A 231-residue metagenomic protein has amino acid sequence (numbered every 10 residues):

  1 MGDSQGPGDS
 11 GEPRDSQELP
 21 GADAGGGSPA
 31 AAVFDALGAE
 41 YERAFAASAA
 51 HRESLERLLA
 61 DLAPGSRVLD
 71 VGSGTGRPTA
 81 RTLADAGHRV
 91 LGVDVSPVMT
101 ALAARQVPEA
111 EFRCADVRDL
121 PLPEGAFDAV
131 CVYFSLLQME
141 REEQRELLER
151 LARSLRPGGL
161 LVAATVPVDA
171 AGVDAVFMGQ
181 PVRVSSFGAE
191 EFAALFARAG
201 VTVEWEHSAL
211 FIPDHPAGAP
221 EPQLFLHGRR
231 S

Functional and structural regions predicted by a protein language model:
G2-D3, Q17-P64, D169: Conserved class I S-adenosyl-L-methionine
L69, T75-D119: Class I SAM-dependent methyltransferase SAM/SAH-binding core
R118, L122-V130: A short acidic, Gly/Pro-enriched loop at the edge of an enzyme's catalytic core that lines a small-molecule cofactor
R145-P157: A short glycine-rich, Lys/Arg-flanked "PGG" loop and its adjoining helix->strand segment in the class I
G158-T165: Conserved beta-strand signature within the Rossmann-like core of class I S-adenosyl-L-methionine
V166-R183: Short, glycine-/aromatic-enriched active-site segment of Class I SAM-dependent methyltransferases
V184-G200: Short alpha-helix
V201-I212: Conserved S-adenosyl-L-methionine
